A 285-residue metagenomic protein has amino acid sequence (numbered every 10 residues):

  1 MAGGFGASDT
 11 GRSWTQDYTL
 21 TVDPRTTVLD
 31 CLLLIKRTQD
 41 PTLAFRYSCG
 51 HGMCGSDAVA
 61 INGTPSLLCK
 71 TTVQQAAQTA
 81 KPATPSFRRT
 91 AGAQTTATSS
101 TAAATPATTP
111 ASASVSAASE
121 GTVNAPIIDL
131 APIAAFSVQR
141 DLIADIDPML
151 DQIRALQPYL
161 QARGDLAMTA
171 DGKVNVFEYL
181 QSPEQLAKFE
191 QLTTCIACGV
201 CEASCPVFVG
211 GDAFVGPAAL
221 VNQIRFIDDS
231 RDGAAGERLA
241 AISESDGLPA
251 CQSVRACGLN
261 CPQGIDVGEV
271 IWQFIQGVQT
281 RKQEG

Functional and structural regions predicted by a protein language model:
M1-G11, L20, Y47-C49, I61-V73 (+1 more regions): Ubiquitin-like/PB1-type beta-grasp interaction modules and other compact soluble beta-rich domains
R12-T15, F189: Short glycine-enriched loop/turn motifs at secondary-structure junctions
T15, T64, V123-I127, V215: Short edge beta-strand segments in beta-sheet-rich domains
T15-T27: Short, contiguous acidic and Ser/Thr-rich linear segments
Y18-L20, V59, L130: Preference for bulky hydrophobic residues occupying beta-strand positions in well-ordered beta-sheet regions
T26-P41, L130-G285: Ferredoxin-type iron-sulfur electron-transfer modules in oxidoreductases and energy-metabolism complexes
L43-A77, Q94-A102, P106-P110, Q191-G210 (+1 more regions): Local cysteine-cluster metal-coordination motifs and their immediate loop/turn environment, predominantly Fe-S cluster
Q74-R140, A219-E237, Q276-G285: Short microdomains enriched in Cys/His and/or Lys/Arg
